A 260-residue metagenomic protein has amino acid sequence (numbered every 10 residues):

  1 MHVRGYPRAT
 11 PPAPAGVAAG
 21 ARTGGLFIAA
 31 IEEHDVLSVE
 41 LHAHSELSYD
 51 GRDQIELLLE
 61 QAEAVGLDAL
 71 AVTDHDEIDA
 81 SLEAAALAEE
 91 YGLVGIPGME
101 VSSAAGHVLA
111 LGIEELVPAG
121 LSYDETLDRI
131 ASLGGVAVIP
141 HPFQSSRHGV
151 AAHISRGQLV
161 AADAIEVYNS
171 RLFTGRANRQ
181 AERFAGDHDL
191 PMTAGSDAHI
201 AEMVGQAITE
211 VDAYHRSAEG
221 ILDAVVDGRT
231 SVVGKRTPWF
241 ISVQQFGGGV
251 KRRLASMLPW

Functional and structural regions predicted by a protein language model:
H2-R8, G16, G20-L37, L41 (+8 more regions): Charged catalytic cores and adjacent phosphate/nucleic-acid-binding surfaces used for phosphate/nucleic-acid chemistry
L58-D76, G135-V138: Divalent metal-dependent hydrolysis catalytic cores, especially in the metallo-beta-lactamase
T73, H141, S196: Short beta-strand/turn micro-motifs composed of small residues that flank or help shape donor/cofactor-binding pockets
D128-G135: Short, charged N-terminal beta->alpha structural module
V138-S146: Aromatic-lined carbohydrate-recognition surfaces of secreted/lumenal glycan-active proteins
